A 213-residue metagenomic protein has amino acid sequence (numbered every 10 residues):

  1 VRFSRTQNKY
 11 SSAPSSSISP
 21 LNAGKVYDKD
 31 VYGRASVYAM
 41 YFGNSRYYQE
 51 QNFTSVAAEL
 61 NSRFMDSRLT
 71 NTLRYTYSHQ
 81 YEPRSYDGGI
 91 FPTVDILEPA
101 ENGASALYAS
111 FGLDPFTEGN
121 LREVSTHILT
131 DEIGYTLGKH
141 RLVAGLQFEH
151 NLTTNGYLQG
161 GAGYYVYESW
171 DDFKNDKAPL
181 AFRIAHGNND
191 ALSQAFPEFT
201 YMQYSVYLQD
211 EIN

Functional and structural regions predicted by a protein language model:
R2-Q209: Replace "related TpsB outer-membrane translocases also match" with "some related outer-membrane beta-barrels such as
